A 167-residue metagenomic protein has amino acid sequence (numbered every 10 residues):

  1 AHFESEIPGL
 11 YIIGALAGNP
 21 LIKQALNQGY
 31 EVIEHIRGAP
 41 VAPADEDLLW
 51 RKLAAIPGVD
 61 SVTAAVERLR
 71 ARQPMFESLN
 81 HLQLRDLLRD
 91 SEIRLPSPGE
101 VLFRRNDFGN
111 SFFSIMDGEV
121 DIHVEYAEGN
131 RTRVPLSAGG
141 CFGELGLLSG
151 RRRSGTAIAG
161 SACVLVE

Functional and structural regions predicted by a protein language model:
A1-A17, A71: FAD-site-proximal beta/loop scaffold in flavoenzymes
F3, R133-E167: Cyclic-nucleotide recognition modules
G9, E119, A162-V164: Structural motif
I13-P57: A conserved FAD-binding loop/helix module that cradles the flavin
G58-R68: Conserved alpha/beta core segments of nucleic-acid transaction machinery
A65-V66, L84, R153-S154: A small-molecule sensor/coupling module
R70-T132, L136-G146: Regulatory nucleotide-sensing modules
